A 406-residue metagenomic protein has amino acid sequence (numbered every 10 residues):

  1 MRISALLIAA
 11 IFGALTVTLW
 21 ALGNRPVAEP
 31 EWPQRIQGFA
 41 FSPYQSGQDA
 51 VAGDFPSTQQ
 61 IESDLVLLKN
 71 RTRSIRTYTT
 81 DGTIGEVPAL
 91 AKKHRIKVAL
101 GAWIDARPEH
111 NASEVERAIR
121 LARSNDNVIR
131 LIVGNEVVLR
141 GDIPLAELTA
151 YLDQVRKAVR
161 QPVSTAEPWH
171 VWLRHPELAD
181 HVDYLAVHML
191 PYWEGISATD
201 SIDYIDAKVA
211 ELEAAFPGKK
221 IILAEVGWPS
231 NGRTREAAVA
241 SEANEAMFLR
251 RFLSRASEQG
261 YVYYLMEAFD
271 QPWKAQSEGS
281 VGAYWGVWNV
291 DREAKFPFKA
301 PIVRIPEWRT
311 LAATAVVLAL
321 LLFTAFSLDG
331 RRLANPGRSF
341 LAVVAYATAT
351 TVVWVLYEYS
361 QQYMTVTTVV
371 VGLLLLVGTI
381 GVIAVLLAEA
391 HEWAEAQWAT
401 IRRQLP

Functional and structural regions predicted by a protein language model:
A21, P30-P33, Y44, A50-G53 (+6 more regions): Aromatic-rich peripheral "rim/lid" segments of glycoside hydrolase catalytic domains that contact and position glycan
A28-R35, L387-P406: N-terminal signal-anchor transmembrane helix
F39, I75, L131, L185 (+2 more regions): Conserved, mostly hydrophobic/aromatic
A40-S113: N-terminal carbohydrate-binding/catalytic regions of secreted carbohydrate-active enzymes
V51, E86-P162: Substrate-binding cleft of extracellular glycoside hydrolase catalytic domains
H94, L100, I129, N135 (+2 more regions): Aromatic- and acid-rich polysaccharide-binding/catalytic face of secreted or lumenal carbohydrate-active enzymes
A102, D153-L173, K219-E225, Y261-P272: Aromatic-lined carbohydrate-recognition surfaces of secreted/lumenal glycan-active proteins
H175, V187-W193, A214-E245, D270-K274: Active-site clefts of carbohydrate-active enzymes
